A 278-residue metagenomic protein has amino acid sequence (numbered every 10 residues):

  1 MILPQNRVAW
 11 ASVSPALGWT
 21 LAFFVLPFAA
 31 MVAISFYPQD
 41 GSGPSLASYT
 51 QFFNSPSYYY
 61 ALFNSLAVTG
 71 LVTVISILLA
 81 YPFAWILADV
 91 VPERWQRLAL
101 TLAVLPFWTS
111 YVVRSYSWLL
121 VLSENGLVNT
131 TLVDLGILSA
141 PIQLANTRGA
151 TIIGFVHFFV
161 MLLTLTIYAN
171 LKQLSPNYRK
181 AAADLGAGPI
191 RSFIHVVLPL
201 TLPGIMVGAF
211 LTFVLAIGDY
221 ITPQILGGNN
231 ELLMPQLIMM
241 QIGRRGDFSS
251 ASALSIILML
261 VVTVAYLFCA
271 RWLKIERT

Functional and structural regions predicted by a protein language model:
M1-N6: Short, Lys/Arg-rich, polar N-terminal cytosolic tail immediately upstream of the first transmembrane signal-anchor
V8-D40, P56-K172, V196-Y220, I225-G227 (+1 more regions): Membrane-water interface segments at the C-terminal ends of transmembrane alpha-helices in multi-pass inner-membrane
G41-N54, N229-Q241: Short hydrophobic, aromatic-rich alpha-helical segments embedded in or entering the lipid bilayer of multi-pass
L174-Y178: Short glycine/proline-centered loop/turn elements that form peptide/ligand docking sites
A182: The alpha-helix within a helix-turn-helix
L185-A187, P199: Glycine/proline-centered hinge or cleavage motifs at structural transition points of membrane proteins
W272-T278: Short cytosolic juxtamembrane segments of multi-pass membrane proteins
